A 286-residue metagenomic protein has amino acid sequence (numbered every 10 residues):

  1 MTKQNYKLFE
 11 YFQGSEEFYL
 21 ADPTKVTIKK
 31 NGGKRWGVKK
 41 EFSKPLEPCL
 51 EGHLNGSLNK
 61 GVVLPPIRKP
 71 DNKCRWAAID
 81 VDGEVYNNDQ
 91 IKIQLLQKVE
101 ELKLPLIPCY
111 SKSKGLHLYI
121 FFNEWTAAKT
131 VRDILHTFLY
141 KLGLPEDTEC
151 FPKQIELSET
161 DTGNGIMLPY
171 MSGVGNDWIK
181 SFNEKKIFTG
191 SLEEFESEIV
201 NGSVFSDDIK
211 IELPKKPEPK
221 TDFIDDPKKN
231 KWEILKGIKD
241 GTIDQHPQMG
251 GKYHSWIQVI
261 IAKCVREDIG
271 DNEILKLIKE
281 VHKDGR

Functional and structural regions predicted by a protein language model:
M1-A77, V85-I93, N164-G165, Y170-G175 (+1 more regions): DNA replication initiation on ssDNA origins
L64-R68, L106-S113, E149-K153: Short beta-strand
A77-D80, I107-C109: Structural recognition of the beta-strand scaffold that forms the well-ordered cores of secreted hydrolase catalytic
E84, E100, K114-I134, N164-D177 (+1 more regions): Modules that initiate DNA replication and primer synthesis
L95, R132-L139: Short amphipathic alpha-helices in soluble, non-transmembrane regions that often serve as interface/regulatory elements
Q97-C109: Active-site palm subdomain of RNA-directed nucleic acid polymerases
H136-E146, K283-G285: A common structural junction motif
E149-N164: Conserved catalytic core of two-metal-ion nucleotidyltransferases
